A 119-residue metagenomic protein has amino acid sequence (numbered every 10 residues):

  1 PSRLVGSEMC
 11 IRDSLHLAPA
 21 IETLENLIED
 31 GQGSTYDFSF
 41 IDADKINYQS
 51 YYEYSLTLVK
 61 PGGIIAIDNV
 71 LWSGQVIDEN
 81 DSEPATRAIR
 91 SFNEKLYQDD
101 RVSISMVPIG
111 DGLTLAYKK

Functional and structural regions predicted by a protein language model:
P1-G6, C10-I11: Single conserved hydrophobic/aromatic residue that forms the stacking wall/gate of nucleotide- or nucleobase-binding
R12-A20: Conserved SAM-binding strand-loop segment of SAM-dependent methyltransferases
A18, I41-A43, I67-N69: Active-site flanking residues adjacent to catalytic metal/cofactor-binding acidic residues
L24-E29, Y52-S55: Distinct, well-ordered alpha-helical segments
L27-F38: A short acidic, Gly/Pro-enriched loop at the edge of an enzyme's catalytic core that lines a small-molecule cofactor
D37-N47: A short SAM/SAH-binding and catalytic strip from SAM-dependent methyltransferases
N47-K119: C-terminal substrate-binding/active-site "lid" region of AdoMet-derived donor-dependent transferases
